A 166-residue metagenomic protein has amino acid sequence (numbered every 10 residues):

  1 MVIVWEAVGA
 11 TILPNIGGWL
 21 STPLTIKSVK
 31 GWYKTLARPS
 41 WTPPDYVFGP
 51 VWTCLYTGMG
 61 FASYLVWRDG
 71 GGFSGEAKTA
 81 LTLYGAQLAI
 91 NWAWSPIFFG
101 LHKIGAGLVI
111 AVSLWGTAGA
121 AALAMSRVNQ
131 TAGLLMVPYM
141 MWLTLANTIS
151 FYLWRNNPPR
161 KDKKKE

Functional and structural regions predicted by a protein language model:
M1-L24: N-terminal signal-anchor transmembrane alpha helix
N15-W19, Y56-A62, L88-N91, T117-A121 (+1 more regions): Helical transmembrane-bundle signal
T25-P44, R160-E166: Cytosolic, membrane-interface loops and tails of multi-pass inner-membrane proteins
D45-T57, H102-L114: Membrane-interface loop-to-helix entry segments
T57, F61-S95, F99: Helix-adjacent hinge/juxtasegments
L81-W94, G107-A121, M136-T144: Hydrophobic alpha-helical segments of small multi-pass membrane proteins
P96-G105, S126-Q130: Membrane-interface helix caps and helix-loop-helix hairpins in membrane proteins
S126-E166: Terminal transmembrane helical module of multi-pass membrane proteins
